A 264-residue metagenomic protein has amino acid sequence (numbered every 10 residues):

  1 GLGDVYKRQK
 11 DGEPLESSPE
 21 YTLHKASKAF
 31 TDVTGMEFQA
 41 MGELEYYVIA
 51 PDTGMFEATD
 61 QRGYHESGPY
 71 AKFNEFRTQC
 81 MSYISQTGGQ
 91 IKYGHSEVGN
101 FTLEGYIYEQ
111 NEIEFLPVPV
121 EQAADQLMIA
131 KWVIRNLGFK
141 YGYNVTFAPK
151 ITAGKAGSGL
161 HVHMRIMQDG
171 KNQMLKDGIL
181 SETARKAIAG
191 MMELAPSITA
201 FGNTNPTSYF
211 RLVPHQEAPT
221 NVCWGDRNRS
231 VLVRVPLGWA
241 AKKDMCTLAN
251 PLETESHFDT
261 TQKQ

Functional and structural regions predicted by a protein language model:
L2-Y6: Short, small-residue-biased leader/transition segments that mark boundaries at the very start of proteins
K7-P14, P69, P117-A123, Q168-N172 (+2 more regions): A generic structural motif
D11-V120: Glycine-rich, mobile lid/loop segments that gate access to catalytic sites or pores
T31-Q39, S82-K92, A123, A130-T146 (+2 more regions): Secondary-structure boundary elements
Y47-I49, F101-E112, P149-V162, N205-A218: Beta-rich nucleic-acid/ligand-interaction surfaces
Q122, V133-Y143, L175-Q264: C-terminal accessory/tail domains of diverse enzymes
S158-L180: Acidic/histidine-rich catalytic neighborhood
